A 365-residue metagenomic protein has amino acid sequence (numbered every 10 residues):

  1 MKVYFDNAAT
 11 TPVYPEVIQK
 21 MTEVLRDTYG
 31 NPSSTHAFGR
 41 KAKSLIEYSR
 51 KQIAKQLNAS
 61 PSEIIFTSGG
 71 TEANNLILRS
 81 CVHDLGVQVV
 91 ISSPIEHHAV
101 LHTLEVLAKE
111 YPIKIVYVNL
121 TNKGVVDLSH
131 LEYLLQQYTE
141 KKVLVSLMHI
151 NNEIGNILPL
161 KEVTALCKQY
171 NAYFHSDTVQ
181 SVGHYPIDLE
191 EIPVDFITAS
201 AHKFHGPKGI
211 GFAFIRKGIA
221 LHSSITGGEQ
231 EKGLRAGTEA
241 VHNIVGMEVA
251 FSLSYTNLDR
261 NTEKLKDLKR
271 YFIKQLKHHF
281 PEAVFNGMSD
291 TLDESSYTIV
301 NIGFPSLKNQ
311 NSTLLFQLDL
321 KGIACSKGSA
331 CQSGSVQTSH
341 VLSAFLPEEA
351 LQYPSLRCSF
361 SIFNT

Functional and structural regions predicted by a protein language model:
M1-T365: Pyridoxal 5′-phosphate
